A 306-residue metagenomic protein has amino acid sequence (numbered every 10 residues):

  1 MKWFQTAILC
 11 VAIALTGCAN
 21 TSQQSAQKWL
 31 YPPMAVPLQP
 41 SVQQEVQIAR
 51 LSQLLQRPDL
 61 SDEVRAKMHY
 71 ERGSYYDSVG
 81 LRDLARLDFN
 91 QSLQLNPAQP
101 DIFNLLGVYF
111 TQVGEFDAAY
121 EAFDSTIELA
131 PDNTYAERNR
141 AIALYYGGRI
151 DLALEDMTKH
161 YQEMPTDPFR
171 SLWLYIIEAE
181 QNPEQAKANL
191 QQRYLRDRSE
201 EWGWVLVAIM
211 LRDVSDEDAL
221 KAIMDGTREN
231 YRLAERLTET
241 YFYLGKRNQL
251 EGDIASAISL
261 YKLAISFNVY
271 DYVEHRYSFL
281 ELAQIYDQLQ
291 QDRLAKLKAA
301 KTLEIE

Functional and structural regions predicted by a protein language model:
C18-E71, Q291-E306: N-terminal leader/linker segments that initiate helical-solenoid repeat arrays
D62, A66, P100-D101, T134-Y135 (+3 more regions): Helix-start (N-cap) detector for alpha-helical repeat units in TPR-like alpha-solenoids, especially tetratricopeptide
E63, P97, P131, P165 (+3 more regions): Short coil turns that delineate tetratricopeptide repeat
E71, N104-L105, N139, W173 (+1 more regions): Canonical tetratricopeptide repeat
S74, V108, I142, Y175-E178 (+2 more regions): Residue-level recognition of tetratricopeptide repeat
S78, Q112-V113, Y146-G147, A179-N182 (+3 more regions): Register position in tetratricopeptide repeats
